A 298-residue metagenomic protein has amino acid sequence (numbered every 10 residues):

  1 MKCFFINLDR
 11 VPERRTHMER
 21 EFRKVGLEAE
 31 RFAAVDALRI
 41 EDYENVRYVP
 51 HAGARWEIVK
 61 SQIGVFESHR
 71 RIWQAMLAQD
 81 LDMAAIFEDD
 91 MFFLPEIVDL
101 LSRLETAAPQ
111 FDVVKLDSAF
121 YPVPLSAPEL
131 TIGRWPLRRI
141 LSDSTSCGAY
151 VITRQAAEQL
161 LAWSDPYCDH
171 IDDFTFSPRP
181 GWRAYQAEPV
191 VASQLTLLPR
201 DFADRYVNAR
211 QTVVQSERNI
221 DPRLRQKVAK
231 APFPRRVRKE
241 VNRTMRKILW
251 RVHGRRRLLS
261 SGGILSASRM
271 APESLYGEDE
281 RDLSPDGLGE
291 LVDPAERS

Functional and structural regions predicted by a protein language model:
M1-F87, M91-S298: An acidic/histidine-cluster motif and surrounding catalytic segment that typifies divalent-metal-assisted enzyme active
